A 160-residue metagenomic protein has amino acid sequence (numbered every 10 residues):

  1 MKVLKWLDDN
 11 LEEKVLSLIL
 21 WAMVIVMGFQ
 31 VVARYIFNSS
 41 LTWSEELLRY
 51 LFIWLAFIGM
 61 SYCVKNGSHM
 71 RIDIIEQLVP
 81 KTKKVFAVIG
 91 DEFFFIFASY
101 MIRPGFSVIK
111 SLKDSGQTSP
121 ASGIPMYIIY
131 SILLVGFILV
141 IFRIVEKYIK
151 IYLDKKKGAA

Functional and structural regions predicted by a protein language model:
M1-A160: Alpha-helical transmembrane segments and membrane-interface helix-loop junctions in multi-pass membrane proteins
